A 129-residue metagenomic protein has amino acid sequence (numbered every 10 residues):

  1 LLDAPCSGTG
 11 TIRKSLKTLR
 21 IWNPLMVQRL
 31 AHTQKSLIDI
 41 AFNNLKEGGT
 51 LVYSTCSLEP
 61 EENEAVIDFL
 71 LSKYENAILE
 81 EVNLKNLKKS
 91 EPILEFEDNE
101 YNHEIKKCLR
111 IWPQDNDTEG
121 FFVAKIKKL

Functional and structural regions predicted by a protein language model:
L1-I40, S57-N63: Mobile active-site "lid"/loop adjacent to the S-adenosyl-L-methionine
L45-E47: Helix-to-beta-strand junctions that scaffold the AdoMet/dcAdoMet cofactor pocket in Class I SAM-dependent enzymes
V52-L129: C-terminal catalytic and target-recognition region of SAM-dependent MTase-like enzymes, primarily methyltransferases
